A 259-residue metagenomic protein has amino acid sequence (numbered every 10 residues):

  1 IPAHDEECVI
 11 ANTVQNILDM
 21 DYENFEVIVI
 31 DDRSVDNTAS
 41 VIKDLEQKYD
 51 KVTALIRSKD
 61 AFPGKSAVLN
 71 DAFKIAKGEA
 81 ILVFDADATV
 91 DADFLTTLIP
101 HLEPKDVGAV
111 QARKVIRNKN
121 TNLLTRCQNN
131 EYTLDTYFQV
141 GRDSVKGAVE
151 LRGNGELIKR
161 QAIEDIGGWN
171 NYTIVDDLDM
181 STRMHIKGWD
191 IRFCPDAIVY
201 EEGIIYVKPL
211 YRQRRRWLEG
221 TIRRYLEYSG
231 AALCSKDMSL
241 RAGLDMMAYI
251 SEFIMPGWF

Functional and structural regions predicted by a protein language model:
I1-E6, T13, M20, I30 (+1 more regions): A conserved hydrophobic helix/loop-capping motif in glycosyltransferases and polysaccharide synthases
V14-I56: Acidic donor-binding segment of Leloir-type glycosyltransferases
L18, A39-K43, K65-K74, S181-T182: Short, conserved alpha-helix that lines the donor NDP-sugar binding/gating region of sugar-transfer enzymes
E46, T53-S58, F62-V68, A72-E79 (+3 more regions): Long helical/loop segments within the catalytic core of UDP-sugar-dependent glycosyltransferases, especially the large
K146, I205-F259: Basic/Trp-rich segment in TM-proximal cytosolic loops or flexible interdomain/linker regions
I174-M180: Acidic donor-binding loop at a coil-to-helix junction in glycosyltransferase catalytic cores that engages
S181-V199: Catalytic donor-sugar/metal-binding loop of nucleotide-sugar-dependent glycosyltransferases
